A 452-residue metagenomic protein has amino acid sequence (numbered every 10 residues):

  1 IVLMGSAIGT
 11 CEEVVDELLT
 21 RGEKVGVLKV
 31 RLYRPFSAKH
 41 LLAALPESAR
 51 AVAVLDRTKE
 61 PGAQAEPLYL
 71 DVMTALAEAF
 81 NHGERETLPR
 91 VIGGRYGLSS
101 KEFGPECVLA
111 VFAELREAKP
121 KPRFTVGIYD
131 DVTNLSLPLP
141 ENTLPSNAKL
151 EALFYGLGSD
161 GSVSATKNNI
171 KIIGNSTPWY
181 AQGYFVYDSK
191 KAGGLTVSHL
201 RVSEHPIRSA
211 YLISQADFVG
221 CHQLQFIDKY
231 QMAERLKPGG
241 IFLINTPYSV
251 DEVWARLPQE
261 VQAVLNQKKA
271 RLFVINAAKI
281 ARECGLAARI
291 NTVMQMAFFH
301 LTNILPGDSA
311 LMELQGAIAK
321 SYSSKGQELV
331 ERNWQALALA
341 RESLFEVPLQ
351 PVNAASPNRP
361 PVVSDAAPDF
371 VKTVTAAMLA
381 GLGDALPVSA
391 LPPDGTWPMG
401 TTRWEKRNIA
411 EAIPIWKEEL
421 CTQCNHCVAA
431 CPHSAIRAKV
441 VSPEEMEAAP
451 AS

Functional and structural regions predicted by a protein language model:
V2-E23, F36-L41: Redox- and metal-dependent alpha/beta enzyme cores, enriched for Fe-S-associated oxidoreductases and cofactor-handling
S6-T10, P145-N147, F154-T166, N408-I409 (+3 more regions): Long hydrophobic segments that form regular secondary structure
E13-V27, E78, I172-P178: Short helix-loop-beta junction
L28-R34, G93-G97: Short beta->alpha junction loops
P35-H40, S48-A51, L55-E66, A148-G158 (+1 more regions): Active-site cofactor/cluster-binding pocket
V54-L135, R201-Y248, R256, V347-P348 (+3 more regions): Phosphate/diphosphate-binding loops
L98-N169, G174-W179, K191-A192: Active-site phosphate/pyrophosphate-binding segments
A310-L314, S323-S452: Ferredoxin-type iron-sulfur electron-transfer modules and their immediate structural context
